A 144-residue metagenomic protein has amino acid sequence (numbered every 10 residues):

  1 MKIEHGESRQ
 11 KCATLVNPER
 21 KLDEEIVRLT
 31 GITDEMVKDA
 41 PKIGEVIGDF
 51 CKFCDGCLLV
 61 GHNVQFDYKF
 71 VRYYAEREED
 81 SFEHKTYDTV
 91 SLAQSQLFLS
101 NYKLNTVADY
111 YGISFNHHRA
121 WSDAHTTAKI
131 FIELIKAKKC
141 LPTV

Functional and structural regions predicted by a protein language model:
M1-H84, F98, L104-H118: Conserved non-catalytic scaffold segment of RNase H-like nuclease domains
D49, T106, T126-E133: Alpha-helical scaffold segments in soluble metabolic enzymes
V71, L92, T127-F131: Buried hydrophobic packing segments
S81-A93: Conserved beta-strand -> loop -> alpha-helix junction used to position metal-binding or nucleic-acid-contacting
Q96-S100, G112, A128, I135: Short leucine-rich amphipathic alpha-helical surface patches
D123: Conserved catalytic/binding loops enriched for acidic/polar residues
A128-V144: Acidic two-metal-ion nuclease catalytic site recognized across multiple nuclease folds, prominently DnaQ/RNase D-T
